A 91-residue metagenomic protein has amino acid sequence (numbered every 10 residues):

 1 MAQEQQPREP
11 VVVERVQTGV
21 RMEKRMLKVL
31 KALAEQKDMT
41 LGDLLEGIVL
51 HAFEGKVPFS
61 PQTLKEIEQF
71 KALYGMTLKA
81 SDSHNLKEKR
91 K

Functional and structural regions predicted by a protein language model:
M1-V12: Arg/Lys-rich, low-complexity, intrinsically disordered N-terminal tails that contact nucleic acids
R15-V16, A52: Acidic/histidine-enriched, beta-strand-rich ligand/metal-binding domains
V16-L30: Short amphipathic alpha-helix starts
L30-K31, L45: Short hydrophobic alpha-helical segments that form membrane-spanning helices or hydrophobic packing faces of helical
A34: The alpha-helix within a helix-turn-helix
K37-L64: Short, basic amphipathic alpha-helical segments that act as recognition/interaction helices in nucleic-acid-binding
E54-K91: Short, positively charged interaction helices/loops
